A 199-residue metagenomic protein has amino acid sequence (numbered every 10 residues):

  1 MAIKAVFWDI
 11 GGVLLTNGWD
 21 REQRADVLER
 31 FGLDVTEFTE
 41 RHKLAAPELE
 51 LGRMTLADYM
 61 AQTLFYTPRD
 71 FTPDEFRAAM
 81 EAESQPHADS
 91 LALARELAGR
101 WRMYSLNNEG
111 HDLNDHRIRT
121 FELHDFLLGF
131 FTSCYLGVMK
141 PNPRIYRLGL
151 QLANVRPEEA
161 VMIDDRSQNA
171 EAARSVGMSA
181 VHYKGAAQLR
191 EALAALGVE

Functional and structural regions predicted by a protein language model:
M1-K4, G110-E199: Asp-based, Mg2+/Mn2+-dependent phosphohydrolase catalytic module
M1-R41, Y66, V176: Active-site neighborhood of HAD-like aspartate-dependent phosphohydrolases
F7, T16, Y104-N108, D164: Short beta-strand segments
D9-G12, G52, L97, S105 (+2 more regions): Generic structural signal for small/hydrophobic residues in well-ordered secondary structure, especially within
E22, D26, L44, D58 (+8 more regions): Alpha-helical elements of Rossmann-like donor-binding domains used by nucleotide-donor carbohydrate transfer enzymes
F31-H42, P68-A79, E199: Short, surface-exposed acidic
P47-R77: A metal-dependent, Asp-based hydrolase signature
F65, P73-Y104, D115, P143 (+1 more regions): Short, acidic loop-to-helix structural element flanking the phosphoryl-transfer center in phosphate-processing enzymes
